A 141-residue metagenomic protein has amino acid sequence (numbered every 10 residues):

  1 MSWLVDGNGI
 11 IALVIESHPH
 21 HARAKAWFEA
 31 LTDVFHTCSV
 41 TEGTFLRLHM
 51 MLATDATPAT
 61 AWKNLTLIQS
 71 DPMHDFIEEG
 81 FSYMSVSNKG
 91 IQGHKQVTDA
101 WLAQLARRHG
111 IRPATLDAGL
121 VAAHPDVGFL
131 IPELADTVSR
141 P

Functional and structural regions predicted by a protein language model:
M1-T37, L52-K63, D136-R140: Short, well-structured N-terminal submotif of metal-dependent ribonuclease cores
D6-G7, T41, L116: A secondary-structure boundary/capping signal
V40-E42, T98: Short, conserved alpha-helical segments within structured domains
L46-H49: Amphipathic alpha-helical segments within well-ordered protein domains
D71-G119: Active-site neighborhoods of divalent-metal-dependent phosphate/nucleic-acid chemistry enzymes
S87, R140-P141: Alpha-helical scaffold domains
P125-A135: Active-site regions of enzymes building and remodeling cell-envelope glycoconjugates
